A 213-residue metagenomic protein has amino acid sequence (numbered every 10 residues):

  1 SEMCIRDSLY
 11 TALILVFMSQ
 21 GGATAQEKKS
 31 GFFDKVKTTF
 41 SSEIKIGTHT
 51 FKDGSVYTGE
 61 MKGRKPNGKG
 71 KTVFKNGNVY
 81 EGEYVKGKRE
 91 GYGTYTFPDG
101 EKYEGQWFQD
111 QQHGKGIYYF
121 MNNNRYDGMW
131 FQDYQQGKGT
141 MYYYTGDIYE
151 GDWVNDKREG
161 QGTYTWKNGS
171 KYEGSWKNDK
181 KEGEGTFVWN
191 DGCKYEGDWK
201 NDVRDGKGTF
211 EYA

Functional and structural regions predicted by a protein language model:
S1-I5: Short, small-residue-biased leader/transition segments that mark boundaries at the very start of proteins
Y10-S19: Bacterial N-terminal signal peptides
G21-A25: Sec/Tat signal peptide C-region and signal peptidase I cleavage site
E27-V79, E83: N-terminal segments that cap or nucleate solenoid repeat domains
T38, V56-P66, V79-E90, K102-H113 (+4 more regions): Conserved anchor residues at repeat-unit boundaries in beta-strand-based tandem repeats, strongest for the MORN repeat
K45-G47, G68-G70, G93, G116 (+4 more regions): One face of beta-strands
V73, T96, Y118-Y119, M141-Y142 (+3 more regions): TPR/Sel1-like alpha-solenoid repeat signature
